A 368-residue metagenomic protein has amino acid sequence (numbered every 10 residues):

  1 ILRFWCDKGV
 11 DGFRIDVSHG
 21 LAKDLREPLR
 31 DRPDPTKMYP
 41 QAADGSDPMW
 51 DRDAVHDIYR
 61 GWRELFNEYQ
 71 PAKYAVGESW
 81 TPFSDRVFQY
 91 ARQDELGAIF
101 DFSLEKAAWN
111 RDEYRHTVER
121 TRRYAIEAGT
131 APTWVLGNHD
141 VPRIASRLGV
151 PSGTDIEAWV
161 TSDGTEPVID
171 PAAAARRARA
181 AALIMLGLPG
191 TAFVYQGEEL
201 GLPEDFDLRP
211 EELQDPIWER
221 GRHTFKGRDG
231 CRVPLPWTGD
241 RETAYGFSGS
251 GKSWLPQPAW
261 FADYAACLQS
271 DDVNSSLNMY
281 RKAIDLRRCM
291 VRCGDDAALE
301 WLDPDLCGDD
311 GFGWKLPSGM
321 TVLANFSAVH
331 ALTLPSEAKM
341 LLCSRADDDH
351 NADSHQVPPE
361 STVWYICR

Functional and structural regions predicted by a protein language model:
I1-A338, C343-R368: Active-site and adjacent substrate-binding regions of carbohydrate-active enzymes
